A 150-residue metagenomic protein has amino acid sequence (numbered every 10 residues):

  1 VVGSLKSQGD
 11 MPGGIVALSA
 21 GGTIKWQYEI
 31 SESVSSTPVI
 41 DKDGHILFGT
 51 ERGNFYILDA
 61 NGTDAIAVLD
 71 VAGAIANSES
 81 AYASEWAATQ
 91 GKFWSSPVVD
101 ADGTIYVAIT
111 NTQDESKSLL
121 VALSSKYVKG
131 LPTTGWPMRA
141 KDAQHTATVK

Functional and structural regions predicted by a protein language model:
V1-K150: Extracytoplasmic/lumenal domain signature
